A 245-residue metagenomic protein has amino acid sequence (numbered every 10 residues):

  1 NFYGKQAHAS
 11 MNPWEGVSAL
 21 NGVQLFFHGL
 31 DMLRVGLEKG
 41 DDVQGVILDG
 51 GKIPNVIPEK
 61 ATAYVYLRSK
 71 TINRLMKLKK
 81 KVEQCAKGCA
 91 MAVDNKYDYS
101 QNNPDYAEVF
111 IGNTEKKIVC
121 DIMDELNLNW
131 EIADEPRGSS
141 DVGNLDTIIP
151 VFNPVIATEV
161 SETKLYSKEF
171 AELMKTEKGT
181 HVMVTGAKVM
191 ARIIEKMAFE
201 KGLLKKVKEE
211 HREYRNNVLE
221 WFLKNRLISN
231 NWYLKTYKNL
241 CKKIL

Functional and structural regions predicted by a protein language model:
N1-K117, D121-M123, E135-G143: Midchain, well-structured core segments that form catalytic/ion-binding scaffolds
V35-E38, A92-Y97, N129-W130, M197-K206: Surface-exposed helix-capping loop/turn segments at secondary-structure junctions
E131-K188, I193-K201, K205-L240: Zn-dependent metallopeptidase/amidohydrolase metal-coordination segment
